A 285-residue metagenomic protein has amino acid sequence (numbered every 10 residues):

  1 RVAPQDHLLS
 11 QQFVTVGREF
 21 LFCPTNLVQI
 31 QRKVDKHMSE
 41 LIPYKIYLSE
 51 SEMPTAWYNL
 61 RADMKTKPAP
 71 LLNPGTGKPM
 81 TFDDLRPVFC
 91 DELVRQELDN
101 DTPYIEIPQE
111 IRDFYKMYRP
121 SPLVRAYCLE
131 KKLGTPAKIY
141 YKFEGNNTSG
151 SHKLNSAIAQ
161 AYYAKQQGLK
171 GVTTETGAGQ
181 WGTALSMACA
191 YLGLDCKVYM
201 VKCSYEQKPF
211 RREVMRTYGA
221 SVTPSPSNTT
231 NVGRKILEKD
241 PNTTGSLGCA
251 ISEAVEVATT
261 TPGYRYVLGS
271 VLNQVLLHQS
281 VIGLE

Functional and structural regions predicted by a protein language model:
V2, V14-V16: Hydrophobic alpha-helical signal/anchor motif
D6-H7, N26, D35-H37: Intrinsic-disorder-associated, low-complexity terminal segments enriched in Asp/Asn/His/Tyr and depleted of Lys/Arg
H7-S10, L247: Generic alpha-helix initiation/capping and coil-helix boundary signal
L8, G17-R18, Y115: Residue-level detector of alpha-helical transmembrane segments in integral membrane proteins
Q12-F13, F20, R32: Cationic, low-complexity basic patches in intrinsically disordered or flexible, solvent-exposed regions
V34-E285: PLP-dependent amino-acid enzyme catalytic core
